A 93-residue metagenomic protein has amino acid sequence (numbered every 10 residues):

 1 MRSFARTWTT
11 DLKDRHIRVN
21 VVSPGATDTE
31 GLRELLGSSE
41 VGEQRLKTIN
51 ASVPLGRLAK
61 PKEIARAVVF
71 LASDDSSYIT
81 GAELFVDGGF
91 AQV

Functional and structural regions predicted by a protein language model:
M1-R6, T10, H16-I17, A65-V69: Conserved active-site helix of classical SDR/Rossmann-fold NAD(P)-dependent CH-OH oxidoreductases
R2, V19, P24-L35: Short, flexible catalytic-loop segment of classical short-chain dehydrogenase/reductase
K13, R18, I79-G81: Short, small/polar-rich loop/turn modules that mediate ligand/substrate recognition or access, typified
D14, P24, L55, S73: Short, conserved catalytic or interaction motifs in soluble domains
R18-N20, G56-R57: Short, cationic motifs built from Arg/Lys/His that form the positively charged side of catalytic pockets
V41-E63: Catalytic Tyr-x(3-8)-Lys segment
R57-V86, A91-Q92: C-terminal substrate-recognition "lid" of short-chain dehydrogenase/reductases
